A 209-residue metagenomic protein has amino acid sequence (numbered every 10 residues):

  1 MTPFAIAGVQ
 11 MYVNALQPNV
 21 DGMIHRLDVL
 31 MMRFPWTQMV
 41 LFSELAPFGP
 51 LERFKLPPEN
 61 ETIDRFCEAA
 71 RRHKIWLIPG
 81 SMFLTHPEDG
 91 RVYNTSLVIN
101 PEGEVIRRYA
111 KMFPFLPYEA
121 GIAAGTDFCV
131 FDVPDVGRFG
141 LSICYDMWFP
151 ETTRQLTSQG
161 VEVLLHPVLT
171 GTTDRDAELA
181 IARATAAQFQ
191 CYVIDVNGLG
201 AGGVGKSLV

Functional and structural regions predicted by a protein language model:
M1-N14: Short beta-strand segments enriched in small/hydrophobic residues
I6, M23, D28-F54, A70 (+5 more regions): Active-site beta-strand/loop signature of hydrolases that rely on acidic residues for catalysis
Q10-Y12, A110, N197: Residue-level recognition of beta-strand->loop/alpha-helix junctions
V13, L84-P87, G200-A201: Short glycine/acidic-enriched loop and turn motifs that connect beta-strands
P18, G22, F54-E61, R91: Alpha-helix N-cap and loop-to-helix initiation/capping positions
E59-W76, W148-V209: CN hydrolase (nitrilase-like) catalytic-core segments centered on the catalytic cysteine and neighboring Lys/Glu
P79-S81, T95-V98, C129, G205-V209: Short beta-strand scaffold segments in enzyme catalytic cores
P87-E162, T172-A180, A184: Active-site catalytic loop in hydrolytic enzyme cores
